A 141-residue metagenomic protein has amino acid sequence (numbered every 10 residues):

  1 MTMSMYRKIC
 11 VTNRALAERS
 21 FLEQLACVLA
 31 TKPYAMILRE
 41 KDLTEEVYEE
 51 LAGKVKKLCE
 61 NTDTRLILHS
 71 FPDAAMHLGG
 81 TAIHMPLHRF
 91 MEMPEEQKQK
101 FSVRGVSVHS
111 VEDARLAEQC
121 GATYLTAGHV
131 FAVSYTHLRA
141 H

Functional and structural regions predicted by a protein language model:
M1-A82, F90, K100-H109, L116-A122: Conserved N-terminal beta1-alpha1 strand-loop-helix module at the mouth
M85, V108-S110, F131: Short, flexible micro-motifs
P94: Conserved active-site neighborhood of the chymotrypsin/trypsin-like protease fold
Q97: Short, conserved catalytic or adaptor-binding loops enriched in Gly and charged residues
E112-Y135: Histidine/lysine/aspartate-rich catalytic loop segments that bind and position anionic ligands
T136-H141: Conserved small/polar residues in nucleotide/adenosyl-binding loops
